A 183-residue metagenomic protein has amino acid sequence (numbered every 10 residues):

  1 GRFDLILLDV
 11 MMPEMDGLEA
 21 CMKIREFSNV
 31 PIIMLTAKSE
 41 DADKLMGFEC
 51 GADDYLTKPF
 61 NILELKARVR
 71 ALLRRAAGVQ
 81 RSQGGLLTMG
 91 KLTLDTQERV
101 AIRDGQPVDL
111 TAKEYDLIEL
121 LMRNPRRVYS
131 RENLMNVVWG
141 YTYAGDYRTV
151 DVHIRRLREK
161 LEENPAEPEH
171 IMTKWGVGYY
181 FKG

Functional and structural regions predicted by a protein language model:
G1, P59, N124-P125: Short helix/strand-capping hinge loops at secondary-structure junctions that flank key functional elements
G1-L7: Active-site beta3 strand of CheY-like receiver
V10-M12: Receiver (REC) domain active-site loop signature in two-component systems and cognate sites in sensor histidine kinases
M22, E26, P31-T88: Basic, amphipathic DNA-recognition helix from helix-turn-helix-like DNA-binding domains
L63, R127-V138: Short coil-to-helix segment of the ABC ATPase nucleotide-binding domain corresponding to the Q-loop/switch region
A71-V128, E132: Short, Lys/Arg-enriched segments at the junction into DNA-binding effector domains of transcriptional regulators
V79, G84, D109, I154 (+1 more regions): DNA-binding patch around the recognition helix
